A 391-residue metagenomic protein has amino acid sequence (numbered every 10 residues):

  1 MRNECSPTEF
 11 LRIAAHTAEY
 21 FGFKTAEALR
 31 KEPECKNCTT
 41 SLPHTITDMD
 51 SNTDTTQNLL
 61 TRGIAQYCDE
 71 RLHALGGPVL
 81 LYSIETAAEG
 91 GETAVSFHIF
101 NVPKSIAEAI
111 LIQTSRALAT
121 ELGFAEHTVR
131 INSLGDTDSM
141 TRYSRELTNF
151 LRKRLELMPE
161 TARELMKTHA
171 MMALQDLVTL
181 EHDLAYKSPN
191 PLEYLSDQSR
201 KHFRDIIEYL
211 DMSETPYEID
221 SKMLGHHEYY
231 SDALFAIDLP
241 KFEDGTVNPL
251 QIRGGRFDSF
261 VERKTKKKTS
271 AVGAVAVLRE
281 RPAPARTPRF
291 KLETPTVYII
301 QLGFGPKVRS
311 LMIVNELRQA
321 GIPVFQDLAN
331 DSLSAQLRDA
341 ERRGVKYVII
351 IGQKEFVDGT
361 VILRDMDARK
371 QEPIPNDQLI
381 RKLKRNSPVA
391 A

Functional and structural regions predicted by a protein language model:
M1-A391: TRNA-recognition modules of translation machinery and tRNA-sensing kinases, especially anticodon-binding
